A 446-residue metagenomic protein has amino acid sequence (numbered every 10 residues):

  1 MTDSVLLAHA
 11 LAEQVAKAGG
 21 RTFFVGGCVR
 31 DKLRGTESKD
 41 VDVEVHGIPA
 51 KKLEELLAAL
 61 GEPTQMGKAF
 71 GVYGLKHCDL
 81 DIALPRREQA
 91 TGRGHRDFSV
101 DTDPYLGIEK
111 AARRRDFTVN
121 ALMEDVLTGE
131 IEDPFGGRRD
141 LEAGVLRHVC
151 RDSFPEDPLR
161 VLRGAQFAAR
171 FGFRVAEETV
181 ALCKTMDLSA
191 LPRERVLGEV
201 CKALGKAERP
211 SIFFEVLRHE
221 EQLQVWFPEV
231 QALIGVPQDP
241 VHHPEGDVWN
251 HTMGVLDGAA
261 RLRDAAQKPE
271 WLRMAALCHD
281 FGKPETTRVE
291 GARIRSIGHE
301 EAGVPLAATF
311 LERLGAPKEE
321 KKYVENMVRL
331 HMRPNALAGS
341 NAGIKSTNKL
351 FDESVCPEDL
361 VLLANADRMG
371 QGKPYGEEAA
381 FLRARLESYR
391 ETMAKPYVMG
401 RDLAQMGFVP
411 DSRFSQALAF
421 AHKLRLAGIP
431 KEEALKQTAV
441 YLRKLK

Functional and structural regions predicted by a protein language model:
M1-K446: Catalytic cores of the polymerase beta-like nucleotidyltransferase superfamily and closely associated nucleotide
